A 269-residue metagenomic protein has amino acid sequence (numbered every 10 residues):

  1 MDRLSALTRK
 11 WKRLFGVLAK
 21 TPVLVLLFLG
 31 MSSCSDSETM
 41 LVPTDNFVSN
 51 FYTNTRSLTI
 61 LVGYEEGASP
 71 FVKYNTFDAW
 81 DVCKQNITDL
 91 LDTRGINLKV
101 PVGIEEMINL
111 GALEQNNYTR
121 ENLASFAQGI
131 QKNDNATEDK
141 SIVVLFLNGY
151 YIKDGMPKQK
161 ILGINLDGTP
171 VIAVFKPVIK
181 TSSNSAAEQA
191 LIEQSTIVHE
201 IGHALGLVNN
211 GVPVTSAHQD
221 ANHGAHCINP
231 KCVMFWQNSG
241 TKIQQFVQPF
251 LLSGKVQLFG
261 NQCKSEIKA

Functional and structural regions predicted by a protein language model:
M1-R9, R13, L18-R56: Bacterial Sec-dependent N-terminal signal peptides
S35-S141, F146-Y151: Propeptide-to-catalytic entry region of secreted or membrane-anchored zinc metalloproteases
T76-I87, F126, E193-I197, I201 (+2 more regions): Stable alpha-helical elements in mature extracytoplasmic
N133-V212: Active-site-proximal segment of zinc-dependent metalloprotease catalytic domains
I179-L258: The catalytic-center signature of Zn2+-dependent metalloproteases
S253-A269: Short, low-complexity, Pro/Ser/Thr/Gly-rich segments in the mature regions of secreted, periplasmic
